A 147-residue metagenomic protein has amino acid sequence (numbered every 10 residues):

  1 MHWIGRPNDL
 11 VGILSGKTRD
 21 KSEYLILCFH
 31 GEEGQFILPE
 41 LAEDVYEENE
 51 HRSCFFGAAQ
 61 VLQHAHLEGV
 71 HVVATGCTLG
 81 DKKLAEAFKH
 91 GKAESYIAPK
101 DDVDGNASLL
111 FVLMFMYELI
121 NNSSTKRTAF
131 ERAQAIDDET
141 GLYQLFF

Functional and structural regions predicted by a protein language model:
M1-R6, A98-V103, E131: A generic structural motif
M1-S22: Functional beta-strand-loop-alpha-helix junction segments that form "active/interaction loops" within catalytic
H2-W3, L25-L27, V73, Y96-A98: A structural signal for short, well-ordered beta-strand segments and their strand-loop junctions that often border
N8-D9, G31-Q35, T78-D81, V103-D104: Short acidic, S/G/P-rich loop/turn micro-motifs used as interaction or catalytic elements
E23-E43, G91-Y96: Active-site microenvironments of hydrolase-like enzyme catalytic domains
E43-H64, I120-F147: Caspase-like cysteine protease fold
V45-L109: Catalytic cores of nucleophile-dependent amide-cleaving enzymes
S108-I120: Short, small-residue alpha-helix embedded
